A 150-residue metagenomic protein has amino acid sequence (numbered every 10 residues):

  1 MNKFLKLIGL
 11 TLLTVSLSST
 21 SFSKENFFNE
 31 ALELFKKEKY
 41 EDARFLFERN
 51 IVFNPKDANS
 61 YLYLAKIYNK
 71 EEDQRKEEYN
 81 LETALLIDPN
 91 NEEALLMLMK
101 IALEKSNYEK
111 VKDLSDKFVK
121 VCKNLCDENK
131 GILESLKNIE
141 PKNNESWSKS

Functional and structural regions predicted by a protein language model:
K36-K37, K70-E71, E104, N138-K142: Register position in tetratricopeptide repeats
N50, T83-A84, K117-F118: Canonical positions in the second alpha-helix
F53, I87, K120-N124: Structural marker of alpha-solenoid helical repeat scaffolds
D57, N91, L125-C126: Residue-level recognition of tetratricopeptide repeat
Y63, M97, G131-S135: Canonical tetratricopeptide repeat
K112-S150: Terminal, low-structured helical/coil segments at or just beyond the last alpha-helical repeat
